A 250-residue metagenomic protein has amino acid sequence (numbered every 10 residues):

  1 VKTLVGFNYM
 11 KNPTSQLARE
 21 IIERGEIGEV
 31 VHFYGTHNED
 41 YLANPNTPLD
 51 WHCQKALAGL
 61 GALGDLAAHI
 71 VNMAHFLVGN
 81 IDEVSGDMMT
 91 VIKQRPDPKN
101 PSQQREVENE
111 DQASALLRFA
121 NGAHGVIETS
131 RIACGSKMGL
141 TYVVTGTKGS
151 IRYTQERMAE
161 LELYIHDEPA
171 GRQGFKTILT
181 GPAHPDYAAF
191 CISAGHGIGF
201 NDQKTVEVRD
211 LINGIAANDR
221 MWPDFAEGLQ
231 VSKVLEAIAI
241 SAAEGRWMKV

Functional and structural regions predicted by a protein language model:
V1, A123-H124: A short helix->loop->beta-strand "cap" motif at the edges of active sites that frequently abuts
V1-V5, Y9-E108, L161, G245: Predominantly a Rossmann-like dinucleotide-binding segment in NAD(P)-dependent oxidoreductases
M10-K11, T36-Y41, M88-K93, N121-A123 (+4 more regions): Glycine-rich beta-alpha junction loops
A68, E128-K137: Glycine-rich phosphate/pyrophosphate-binding beta-alpha loops
K93-E108, S114-N121, Y142-V143, K148-P223 (+1 more regions): C-terminal glycine/acidic-rich active-site capping loop/insertion
G199, Q203-E207, L235-E244: Stable alpha-helical structural segments in soluble proteins, enriched in small hydrophobic residues
